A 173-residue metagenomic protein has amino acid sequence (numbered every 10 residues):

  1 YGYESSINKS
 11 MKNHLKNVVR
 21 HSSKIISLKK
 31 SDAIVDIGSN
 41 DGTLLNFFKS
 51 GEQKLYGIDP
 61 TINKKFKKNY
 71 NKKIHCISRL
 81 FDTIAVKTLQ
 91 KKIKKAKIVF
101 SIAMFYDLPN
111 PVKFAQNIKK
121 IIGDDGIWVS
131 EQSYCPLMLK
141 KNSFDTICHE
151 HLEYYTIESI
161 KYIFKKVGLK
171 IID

Functional and structural regions predicted by a protein language model:
Y1-K67, C148: Extended interfacial segments that mediate partner engagement and assembly in macromolecular machines
S31, K95-K97: Local beta-strand N-terminus motif with an aromatic residue
N71-T88: Conserved SAM-binding strand-loop segment of SAM-dependent methyltransferases
F100: A conserved beta-strand element that flanks and buttresses the S-adenosyl-L-methionine
M104: Hydrophobic adenine-recognition pocket in adenosine-nucleotide-binding enzymes
V112-I127: A short glycine-rich, Lys/Arg-flanked "PGG" loop and its adjoining helix->strand segment in the class I
W128-E153, I157-S159: Short, glycine-/aromatic-enriched active-site segment of Class I SAM-dependent methyltransferases
L169-D173: Conserved S-adenosyl-L-methionine
